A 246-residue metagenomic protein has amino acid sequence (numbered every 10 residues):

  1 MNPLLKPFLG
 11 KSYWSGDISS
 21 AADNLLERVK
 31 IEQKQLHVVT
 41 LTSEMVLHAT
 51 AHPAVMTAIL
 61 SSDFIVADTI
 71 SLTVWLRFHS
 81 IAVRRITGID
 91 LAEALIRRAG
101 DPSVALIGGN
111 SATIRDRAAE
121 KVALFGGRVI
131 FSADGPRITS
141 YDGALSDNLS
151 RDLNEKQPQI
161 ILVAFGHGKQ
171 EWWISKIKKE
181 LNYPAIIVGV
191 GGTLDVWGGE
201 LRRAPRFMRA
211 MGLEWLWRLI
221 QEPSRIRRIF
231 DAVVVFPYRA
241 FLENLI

Functional and structural regions predicted by a protein language model:
M1-A92: N-terminal nucleotide/polyanion-binding subdomain common to many enzyme families
V38-T40, V66, A105, I160-A164 (+1 more regions): Structural motif
T42-V46, L72, F165-Q170, T193: Short glycine-rich anion-binding loops that position phosphate/pyrophosphate groups of nucleotides and phosphorylated
A51-H52, F78, R117-A119, W173-K176 (+1 more regions): Short amphipathic alpha-helical segments
T73-D152, K156-Q157: Conserved beta-alpha
T73-V74, R203-I246: A transmembrane-helix-recognition feature enriched in membrane-embedded lipid enzymes and envelope glyco-/phospholipid
G135-S140, Y183-Q221: Short, flexible loop segments at boundaries between secondary-structure elements
L145-P184: A contiguous pocket-lining binding segment that forms or flanks enzyme active sites
